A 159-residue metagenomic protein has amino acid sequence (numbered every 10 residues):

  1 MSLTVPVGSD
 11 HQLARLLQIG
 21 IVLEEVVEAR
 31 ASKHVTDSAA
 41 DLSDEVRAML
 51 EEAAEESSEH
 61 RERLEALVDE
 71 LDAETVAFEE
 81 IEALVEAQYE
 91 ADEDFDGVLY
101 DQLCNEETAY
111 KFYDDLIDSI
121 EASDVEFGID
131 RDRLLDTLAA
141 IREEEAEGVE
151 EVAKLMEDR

Functional and structural regions predicted by a protein language model:
S2-R159: Non-heme di-metal
